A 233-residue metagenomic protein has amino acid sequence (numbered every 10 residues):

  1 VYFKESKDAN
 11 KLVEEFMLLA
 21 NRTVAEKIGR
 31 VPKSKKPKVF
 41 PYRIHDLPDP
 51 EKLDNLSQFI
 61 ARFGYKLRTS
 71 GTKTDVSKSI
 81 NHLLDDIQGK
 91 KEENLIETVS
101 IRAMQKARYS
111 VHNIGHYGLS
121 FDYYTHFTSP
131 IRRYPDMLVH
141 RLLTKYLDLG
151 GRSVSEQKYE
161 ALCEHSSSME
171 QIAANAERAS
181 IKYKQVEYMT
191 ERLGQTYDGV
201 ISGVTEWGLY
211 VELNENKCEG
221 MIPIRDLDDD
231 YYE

Functional and structural regions predicted by a protein language model:
V1-E215, M221-P223, D228-Y232: Append "with occasional cross-activation on large, charged helical scaffolds in nucleic-acid assemblies
